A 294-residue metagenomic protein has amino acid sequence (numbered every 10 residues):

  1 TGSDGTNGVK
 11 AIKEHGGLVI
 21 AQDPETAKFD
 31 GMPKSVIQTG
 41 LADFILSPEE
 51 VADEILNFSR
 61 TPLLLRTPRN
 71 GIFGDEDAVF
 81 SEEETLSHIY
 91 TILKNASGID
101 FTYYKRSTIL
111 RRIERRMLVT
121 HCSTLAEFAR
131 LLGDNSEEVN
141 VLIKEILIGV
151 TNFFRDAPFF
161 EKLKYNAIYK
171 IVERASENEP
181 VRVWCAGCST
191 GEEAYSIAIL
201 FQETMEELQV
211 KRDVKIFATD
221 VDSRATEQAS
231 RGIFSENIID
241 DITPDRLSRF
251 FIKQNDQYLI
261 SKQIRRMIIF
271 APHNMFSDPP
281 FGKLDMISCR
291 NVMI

Functional and structural regions predicted by a protein language model:
T1-G16, N291: Active-site/ligand-binding-proximal alpha/beta "capping" segment
G5, D23-K34: Short, glycine/polar-rich helix-capping loops at beta-to-alpha or helix-loop-helix junctions that flank or form
G17, D23-T26, E50: Short, ordered loop/turn segments at secondary-structure junctions
D43-V51: Short acidic-hydrophobic, aromatic-tinged amphipathic segments that line or gate anion-handling sites
E54-V181, D285-M286: A short N-terminal interaction module
A186, E207-S288, V292: Extended basic-aromatic, gly/pro-enriched interface segments that bind polyanionic ligands
T190-Q209: Conserved SAM-binding loop of SAM-dependent methyltransferases across substrates and taxa, primarily the Class I
